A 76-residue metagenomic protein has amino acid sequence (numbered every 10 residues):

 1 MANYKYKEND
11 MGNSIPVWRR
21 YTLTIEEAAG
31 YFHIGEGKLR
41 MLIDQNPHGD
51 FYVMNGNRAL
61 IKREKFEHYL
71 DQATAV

Functional and structural regions predicted by a protein language model:
M1-N13: Short, Lys/Arg-enriched anionic-surface-contact patches
M1-N3, Q72-V76: Short intrinsically disordered terminal tails
A2-Y4, R19, A29, G49-D50 (+1 more regions): Intrinsically disordered, low-complexity segments enriched in small/polar residues
Y6-E8, W18, Q45: Generic signal for short, ordered secondary-structure residues within or immediately flanking folded domains
M11-K38: Polyanion-binding surface elements
S14, T24-E26, D44-Q45, A59-K62: Short linear sequence motifs
Y31-L60, E67, A73-T74: Major-groove DNA-recognition helix of helix-turn-helix-type DNA-binding domains
